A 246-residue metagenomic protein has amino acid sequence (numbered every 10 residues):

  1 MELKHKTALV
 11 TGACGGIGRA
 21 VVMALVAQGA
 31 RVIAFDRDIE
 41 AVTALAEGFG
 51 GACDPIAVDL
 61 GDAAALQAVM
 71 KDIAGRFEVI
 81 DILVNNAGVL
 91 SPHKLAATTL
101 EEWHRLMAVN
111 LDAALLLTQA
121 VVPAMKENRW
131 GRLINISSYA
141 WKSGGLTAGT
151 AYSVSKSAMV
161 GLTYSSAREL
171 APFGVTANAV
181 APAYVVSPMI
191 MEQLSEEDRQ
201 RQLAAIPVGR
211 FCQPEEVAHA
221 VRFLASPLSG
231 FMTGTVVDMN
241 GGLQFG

Functional and structural regions predicted by a protein language model:
E2-K4, S143, R222, T233-G246: Short C-terminal tail/terminal secondary-structure segment of NAD(P)H-dependent dehydrogenase/reductase domains
C14-G15: Conserved glycine-rich cofactor-binding loop
K94-L95, E102-H104, I190, Q202: Substrate-binding pocket helix/loop in short-chain dehydrogenase/reductase
T118, S155, T163: Active-site helix of classical SDR
P123, R168-E169, G230: Alpha-helical segment proximal to the catalytic Tyr-Lys
A171-T176, M232-G234: Short, small/polar-rich loop/turn modules that mediate ligand/substrate recognition or access, typified
I206-V217, L228: A conserved structural motif in NAD(P)-dependent oxidoreductases
